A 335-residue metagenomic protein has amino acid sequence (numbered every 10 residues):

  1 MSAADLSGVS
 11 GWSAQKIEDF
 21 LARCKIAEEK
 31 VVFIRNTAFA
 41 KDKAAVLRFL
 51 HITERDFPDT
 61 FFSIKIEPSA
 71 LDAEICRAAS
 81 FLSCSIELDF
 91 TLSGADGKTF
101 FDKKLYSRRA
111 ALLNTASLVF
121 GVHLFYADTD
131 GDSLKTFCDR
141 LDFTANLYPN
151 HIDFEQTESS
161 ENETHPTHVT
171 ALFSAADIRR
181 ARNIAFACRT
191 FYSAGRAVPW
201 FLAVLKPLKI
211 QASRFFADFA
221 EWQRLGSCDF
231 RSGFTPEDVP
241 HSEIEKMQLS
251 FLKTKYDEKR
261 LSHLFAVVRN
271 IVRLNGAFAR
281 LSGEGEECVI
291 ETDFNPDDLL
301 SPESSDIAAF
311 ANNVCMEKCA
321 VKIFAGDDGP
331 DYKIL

Functional and structural regions predicted by a protein language model:
D5-F173: Conserved non-cysteine loop/helix-boundary elements of the Radical SAM core domain that shape
A14, K43, L134, A171-I178 (+4 more regions): Generic detection of long, well-ordered alpha-helical segments
I17, I26, I34, I52 (+13 more regions): Weak global preference for isoleucine
N36, N114, N146, N150 (+6 more regions): Detector for Asparagine
P68-A70, T167-F173, A181, D229-V239: Short, exposed beta-strand "edge-strand" segments with a Pro/Gly-rich flavor and a Y/T-containing core
P166-P199: C-terminal accessory region of radical SAM enzymes
F186-L335: Radical SAM enzyme core and accessory elements
